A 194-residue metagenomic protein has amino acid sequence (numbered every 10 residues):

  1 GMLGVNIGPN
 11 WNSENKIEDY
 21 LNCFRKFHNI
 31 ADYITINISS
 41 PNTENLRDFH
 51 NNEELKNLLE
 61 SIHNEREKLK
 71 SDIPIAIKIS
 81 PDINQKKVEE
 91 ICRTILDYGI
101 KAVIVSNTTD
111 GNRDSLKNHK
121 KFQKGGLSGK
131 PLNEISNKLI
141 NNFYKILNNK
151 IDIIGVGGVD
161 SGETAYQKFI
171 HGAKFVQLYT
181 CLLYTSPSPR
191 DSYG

Functional and structural regions predicted by a protein language model:
G1-G4, L69-I79, I146-G155: Short beta-strand/loop segments at the ligand-binding rim of alpha/beta enzyme cores
P9-Y20, I79-L96: Active-site glycine- and acidic-residue-rich loops that bind and position anionic ligands or nucleotide-like cofactors
N37, K78, V103, F143 (+1 more regions): Conserved, mostly hydrophobic/aromatic
P41-E54, V88, T94-N149: Glycine/Thr-rich beta-alpha phosphate-binding loop at enzyme active sites
I79-Q85, D152-E163: Glycine-rich beta-to-alpha transition loops that act as phosphate-gripper elements at the mouths of alpha/beta enzyme
Q85-T94, D160-H171: Catalytic cores of alpha/beta
I170-S186: Glycine-rich phosphate-binding active-site loops on the catalytic face of alpha/beta enzymes
Y184-G194: Single conserved hydrophobic/aromatic residue that forms the stacking wall/gate of nucleotide- or nucleobase-binding
